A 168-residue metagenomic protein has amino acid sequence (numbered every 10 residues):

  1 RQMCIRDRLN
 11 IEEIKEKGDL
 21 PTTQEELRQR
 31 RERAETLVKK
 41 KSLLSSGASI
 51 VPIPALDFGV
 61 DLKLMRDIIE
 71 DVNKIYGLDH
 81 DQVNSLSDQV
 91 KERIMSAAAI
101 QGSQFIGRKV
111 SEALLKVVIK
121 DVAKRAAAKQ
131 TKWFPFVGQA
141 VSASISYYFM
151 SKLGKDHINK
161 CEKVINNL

Functional and structural regions predicted by a protein language model:
R1-I5: Short, small-residue-biased leader/transition segments that mark boundaries at the very start of proteins
R6-N10: N-terminal, intrinsically disordered, low-complexity segments that immediately precede the first transmembrane helix
I11-L168: Alpha-helical membrane association modules
